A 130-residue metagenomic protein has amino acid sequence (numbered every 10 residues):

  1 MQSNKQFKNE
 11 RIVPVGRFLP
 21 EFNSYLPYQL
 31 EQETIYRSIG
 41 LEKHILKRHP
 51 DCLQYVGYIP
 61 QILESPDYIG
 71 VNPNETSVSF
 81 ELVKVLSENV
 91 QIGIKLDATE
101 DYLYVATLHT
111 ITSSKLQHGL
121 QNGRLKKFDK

Functional and structural regions predicted by a protein language model:
M1-K130: Ribonuclease/tRNase effector modules and their secretory precursors
